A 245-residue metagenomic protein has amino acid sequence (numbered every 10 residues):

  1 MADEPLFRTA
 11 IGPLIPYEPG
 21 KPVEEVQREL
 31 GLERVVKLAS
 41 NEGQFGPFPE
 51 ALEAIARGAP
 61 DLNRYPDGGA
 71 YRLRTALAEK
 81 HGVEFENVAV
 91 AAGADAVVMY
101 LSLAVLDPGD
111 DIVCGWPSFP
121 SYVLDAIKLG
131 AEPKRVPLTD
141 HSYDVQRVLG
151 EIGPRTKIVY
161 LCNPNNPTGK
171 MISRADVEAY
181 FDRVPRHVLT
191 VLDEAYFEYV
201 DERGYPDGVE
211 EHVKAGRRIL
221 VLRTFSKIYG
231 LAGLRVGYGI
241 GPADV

Functional and structural regions predicted by a protein language model:
M1-R64: N-terminal "arm"/small-domain region of PLP-dependent enzymes with the aminotransferase-like
G31, P60, L106-D107, G153 (+2 more regions): Short conserved AdoMet
R34, E84-V88, P108-D111, R155 (+3 more regions): Short acidic capping loops at alpha-helix termini that bridge into adjacent secondary structure
L38, V159, D193-A195, L222 (+1 more regions): Structural scaffold positions in well-ordered secondary structure
N63-D111, L129: Phosphate-binding glycine-rich loop
G69, R218-V245: PLP-dependent aminotransferase class I/II
A104-L161: PLP-dependent aminotransferase-like
I127, V145-R155, P167-T190, E194-I228: Active-site pre-lysine segment of PLP-dependent enzymes
